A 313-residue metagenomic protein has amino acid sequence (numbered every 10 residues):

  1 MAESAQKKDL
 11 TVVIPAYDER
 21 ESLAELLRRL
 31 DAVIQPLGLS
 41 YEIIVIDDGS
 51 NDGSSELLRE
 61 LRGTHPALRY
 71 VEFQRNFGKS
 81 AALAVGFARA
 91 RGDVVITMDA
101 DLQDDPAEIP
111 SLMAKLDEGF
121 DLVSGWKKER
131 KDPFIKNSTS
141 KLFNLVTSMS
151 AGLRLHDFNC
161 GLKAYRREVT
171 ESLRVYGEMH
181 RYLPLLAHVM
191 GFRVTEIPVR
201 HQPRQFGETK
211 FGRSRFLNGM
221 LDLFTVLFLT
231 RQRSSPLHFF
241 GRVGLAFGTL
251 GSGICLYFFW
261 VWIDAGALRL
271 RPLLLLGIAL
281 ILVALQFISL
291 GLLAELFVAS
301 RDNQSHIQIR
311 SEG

Functional and structural regions predicted by a protein language model:
A2-Q6, E178, Y182-G313: Hydrophobic helical membrane-anchoring modules
D9-T11, E42: Cell-envelope/extracellular polymer assembly enzymes that use nucleotide-activated donors
E19-I34: Short, well-formed alpha-helical segments that are part of the catalytic scaffolds of diverse glycosyltransferases
E19-S22, S50, K79, D105: Donor nucleotide-sugar binding loop of glycosyltransferases
E21-E25, D52-L61: Acidic helix N-cap motif at the loop->helix transition within catalytic regions of sugar-transfer enzymes
L39-S50, V71-E72: Short beta-strand/loop segment that forms part of the nucleotide-sugar
D47-E56, L102-Q103: A conserved acidic beta->alpha catalytic loop
E60, V71-R75, K79-R89, V94-T97 (+3 more regions): Acceptor/aglycone-binding surface of glycosyltransferases and processive sugar-polymer synthases
